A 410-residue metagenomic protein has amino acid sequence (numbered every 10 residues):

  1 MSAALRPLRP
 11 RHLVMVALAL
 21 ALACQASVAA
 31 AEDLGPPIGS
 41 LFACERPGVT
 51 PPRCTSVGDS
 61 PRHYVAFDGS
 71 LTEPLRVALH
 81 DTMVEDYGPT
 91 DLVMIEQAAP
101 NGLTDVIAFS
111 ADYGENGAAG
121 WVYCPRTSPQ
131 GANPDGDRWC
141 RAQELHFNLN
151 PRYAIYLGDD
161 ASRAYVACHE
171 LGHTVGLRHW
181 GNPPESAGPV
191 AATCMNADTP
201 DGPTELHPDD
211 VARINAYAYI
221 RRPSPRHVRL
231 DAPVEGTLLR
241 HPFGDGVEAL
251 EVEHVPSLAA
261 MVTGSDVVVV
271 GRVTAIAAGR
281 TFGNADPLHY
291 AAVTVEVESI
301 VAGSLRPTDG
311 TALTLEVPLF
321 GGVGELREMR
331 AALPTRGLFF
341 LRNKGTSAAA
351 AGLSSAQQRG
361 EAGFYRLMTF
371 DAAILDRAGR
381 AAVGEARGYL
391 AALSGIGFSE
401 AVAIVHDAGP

Functional and structural regions predicted by a protein language model:
S2-V16: Bacterial N-terminal signal peptides that target proteins for export
V14-Q25: Bacterial N-terminal signal peptides
Q25-P74, P223-S224: Disordered inhibitory propeptide/activation segment of secreted metzincin zinc metalloprotease zymogens, centered on
R76-S186: Metzincin-family zinc-dependent endopeptidase catalytic domain
P151-Y156, A161-S162, R178-P225: Metalloprotease/metallohydrolase-associated module, dominated by Zn2+-dependent proteases
R222-D245, G283-D286, F320-P410: Netrin-like (NTR/C345C) domain of secreted extracellular proteins
G271-V273: Conserved hydrophobic positions within beta-strands
G283-V317: OB-fold (S1/OB) nucleic-acid-binding surfaces
